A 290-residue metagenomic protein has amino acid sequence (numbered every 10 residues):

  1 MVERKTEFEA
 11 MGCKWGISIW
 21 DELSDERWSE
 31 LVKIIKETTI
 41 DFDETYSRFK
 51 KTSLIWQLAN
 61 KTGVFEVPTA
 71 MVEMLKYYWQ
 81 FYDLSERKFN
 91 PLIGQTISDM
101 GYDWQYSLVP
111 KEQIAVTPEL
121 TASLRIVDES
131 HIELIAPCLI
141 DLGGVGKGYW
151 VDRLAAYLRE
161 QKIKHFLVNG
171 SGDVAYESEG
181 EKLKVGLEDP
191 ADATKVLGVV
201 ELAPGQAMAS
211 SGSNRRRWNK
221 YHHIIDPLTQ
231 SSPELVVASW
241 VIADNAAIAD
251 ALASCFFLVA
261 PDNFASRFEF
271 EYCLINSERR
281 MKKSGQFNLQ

Functional and structural regions predicted by a protein language model:
M1-Q290: Mature catalytic core of soluble alpha/beta enzymes
